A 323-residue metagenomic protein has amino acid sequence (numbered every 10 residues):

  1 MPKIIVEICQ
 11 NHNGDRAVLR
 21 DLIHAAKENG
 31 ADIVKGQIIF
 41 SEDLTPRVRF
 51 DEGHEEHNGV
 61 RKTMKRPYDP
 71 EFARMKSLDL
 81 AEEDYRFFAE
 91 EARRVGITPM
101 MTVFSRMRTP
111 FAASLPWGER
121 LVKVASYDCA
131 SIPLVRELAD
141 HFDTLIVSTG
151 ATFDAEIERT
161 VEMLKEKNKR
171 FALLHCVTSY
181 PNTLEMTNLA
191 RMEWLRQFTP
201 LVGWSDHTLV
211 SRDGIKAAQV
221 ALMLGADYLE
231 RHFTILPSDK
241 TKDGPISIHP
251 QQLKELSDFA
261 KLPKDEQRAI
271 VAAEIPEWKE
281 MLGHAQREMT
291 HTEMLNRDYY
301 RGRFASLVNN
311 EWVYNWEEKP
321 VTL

Functional and structural regions predicted by a protein language model:
M1-L323: Catalytic cores and adjacent flexible loops of soluble metabolic enzymes that perform enolate/carbanion chemistry on
